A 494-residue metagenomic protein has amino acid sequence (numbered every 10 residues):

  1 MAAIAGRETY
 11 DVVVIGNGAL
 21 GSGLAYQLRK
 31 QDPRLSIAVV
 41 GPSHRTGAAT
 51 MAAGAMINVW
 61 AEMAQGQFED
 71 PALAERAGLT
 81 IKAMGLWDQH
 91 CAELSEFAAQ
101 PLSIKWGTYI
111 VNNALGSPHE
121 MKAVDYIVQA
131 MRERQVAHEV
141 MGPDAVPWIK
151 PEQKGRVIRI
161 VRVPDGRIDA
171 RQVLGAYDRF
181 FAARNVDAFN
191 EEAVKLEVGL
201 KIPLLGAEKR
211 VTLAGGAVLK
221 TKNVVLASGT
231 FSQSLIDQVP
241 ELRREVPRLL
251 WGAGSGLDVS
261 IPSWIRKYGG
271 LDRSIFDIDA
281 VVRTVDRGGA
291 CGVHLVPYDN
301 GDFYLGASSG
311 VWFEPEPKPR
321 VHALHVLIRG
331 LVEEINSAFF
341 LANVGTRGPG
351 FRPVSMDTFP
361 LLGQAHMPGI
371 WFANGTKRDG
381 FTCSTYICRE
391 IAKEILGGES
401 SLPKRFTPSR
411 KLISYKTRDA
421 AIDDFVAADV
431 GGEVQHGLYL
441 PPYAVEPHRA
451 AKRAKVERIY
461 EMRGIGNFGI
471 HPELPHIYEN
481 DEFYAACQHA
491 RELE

Functional and structural regions predicted by a protein language model:
Y10-A38: N-terminal Rossmann-like FAD-binding beta1-loop-alpha1 element of flavoenzymes
V13-I15, V218-F231, C388: Short hydrophobic core segments
G23-K30, P42-S43, M51, A55-A61 (+5 more regions): Active-site substrate-recognition segment that forms the wall of the catalytic cavity or substrate channel
M56-V146: Dinucleotide-binding Rossmann-like beta1-alpha1 core, especially the glycine-rich loop that anchors the ADP
A98-L115, R134, V140-R184, S308-W312 (+1 more regions): Helix-loop-beta segment of a Rossmann-like dinucleotide-binding subdomain
I160-G215, L219, A227: Helical element adjacent to the flavin cofactor pocket in flavoenzyme catalytic cores
N336-H436: C-terminal catalytic lobe of FAD-dependent flavoproteins
E394-E494: Helix-rich C-terminal "cap"/substrate-channel and partner-interaction subdomain that packs against the flavin-binding
